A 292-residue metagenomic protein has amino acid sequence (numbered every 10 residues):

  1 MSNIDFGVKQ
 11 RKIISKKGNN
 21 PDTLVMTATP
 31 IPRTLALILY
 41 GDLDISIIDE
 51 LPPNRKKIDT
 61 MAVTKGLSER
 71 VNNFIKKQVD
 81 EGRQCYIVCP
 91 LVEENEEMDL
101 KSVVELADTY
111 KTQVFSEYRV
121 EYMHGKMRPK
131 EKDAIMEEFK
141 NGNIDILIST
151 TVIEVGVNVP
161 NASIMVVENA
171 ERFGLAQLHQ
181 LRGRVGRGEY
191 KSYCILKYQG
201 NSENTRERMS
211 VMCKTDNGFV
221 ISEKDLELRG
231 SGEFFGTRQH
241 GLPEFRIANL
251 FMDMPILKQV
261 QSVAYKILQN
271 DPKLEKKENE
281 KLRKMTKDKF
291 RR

Functional and structural regions predicted by a protein language model:
M1-S210, K273, R292: Inter-lobe coupling/hinge segments of SF2-like helicase ATPases
E189, Y193, N201-R292: C-terminal accessory region of SF2 helicases/translocases
